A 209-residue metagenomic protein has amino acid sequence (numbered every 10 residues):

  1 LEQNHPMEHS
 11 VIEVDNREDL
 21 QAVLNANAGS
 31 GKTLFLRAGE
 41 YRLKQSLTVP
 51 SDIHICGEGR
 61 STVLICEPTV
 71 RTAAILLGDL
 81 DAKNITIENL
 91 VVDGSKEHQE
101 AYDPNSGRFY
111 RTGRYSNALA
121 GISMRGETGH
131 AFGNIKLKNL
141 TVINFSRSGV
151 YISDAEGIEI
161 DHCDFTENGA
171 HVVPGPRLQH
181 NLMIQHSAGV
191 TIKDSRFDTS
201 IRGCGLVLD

Functional and structural regions predicted by a protein language model:
L1-M7, I75-L77, F145: Low-complexity, Gly/Pro
E2-R37, R42, T48: Acidic Gly/Asp/Thr-rich repetitive segments characteristic of extracellular carbohydrate-active and adhesion proteins
Q21-G29, Y41-C56, V63-N89, D93-G133 (+2 more regions): Extracellular beta-strand-rich solenoid/capping regions of secreted or surface-exposed proteins that bind or remodel
F35, V150-Y151: A structural signal for short, well-ordered beta-strand segments and their strand-loop junctions that often border
D52, C56-T62, K83-G94, A131-N144 (+4 more regions): Right-handed parallel beta-helix
Q99-A101, G169-V173: Short acidic/His/Gly/Ser-rich catalytic and metal-binding motifs that mark active-site loops of diverse hydrolases
